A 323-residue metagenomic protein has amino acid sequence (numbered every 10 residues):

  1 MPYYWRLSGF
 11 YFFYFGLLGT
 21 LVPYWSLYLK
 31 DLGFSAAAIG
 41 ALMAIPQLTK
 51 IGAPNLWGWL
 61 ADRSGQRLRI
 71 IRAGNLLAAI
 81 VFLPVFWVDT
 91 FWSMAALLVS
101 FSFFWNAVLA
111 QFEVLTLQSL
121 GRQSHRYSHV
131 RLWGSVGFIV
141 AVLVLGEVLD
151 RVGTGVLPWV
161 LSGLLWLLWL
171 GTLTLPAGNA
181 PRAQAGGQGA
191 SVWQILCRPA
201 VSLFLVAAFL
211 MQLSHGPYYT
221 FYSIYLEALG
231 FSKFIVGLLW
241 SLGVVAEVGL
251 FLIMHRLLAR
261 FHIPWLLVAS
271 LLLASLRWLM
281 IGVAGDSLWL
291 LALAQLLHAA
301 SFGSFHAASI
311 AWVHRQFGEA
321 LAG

Functional and structural regions predicted by a protein language model:
M1, L175-L210: Juxtamembrane intracellular "pre-TM" segments in multi-pass secondary transporters
M1-K50, A200-L239, H306: Helix-loop boundary and gating motifs at the non-cytosolic
P2-Y4, V85-L98, G282-A294: Helix-loop junctions at membrane interfaces in 12-TM secondary transporters
G52-D89: Conserved MFS/SLC helix-loop-helix module at the cytosolic interface between two early adjacent transmembrane helices
G52-Q66, L149-D150, G249-I263: Helix-to-loop junctions at the C-terminal end of transmembrane segments in multipass secondary transporters
R69-L83, W265-M280: Structural signature of the two symmetry-related core transmembrane helices
L98-W133: Cytoplasmic helix-loop-helix junction between adjacent transmembrane helices in 12-TM secondary transporters
V156-T174: Symmetry-related core transmembrane helices of the 12-TM Major Facilitator Superfamily/SLC fold
